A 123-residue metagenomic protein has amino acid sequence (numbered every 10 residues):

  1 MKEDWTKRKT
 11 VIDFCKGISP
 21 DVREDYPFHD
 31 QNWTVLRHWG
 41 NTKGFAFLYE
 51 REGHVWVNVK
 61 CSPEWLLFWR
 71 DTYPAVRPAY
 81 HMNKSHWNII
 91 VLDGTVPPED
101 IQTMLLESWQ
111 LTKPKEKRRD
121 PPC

Functional and structural regions predicted by a protein language model:
M1-C123: Charge-dense, helix-prone N-terminal extensions
